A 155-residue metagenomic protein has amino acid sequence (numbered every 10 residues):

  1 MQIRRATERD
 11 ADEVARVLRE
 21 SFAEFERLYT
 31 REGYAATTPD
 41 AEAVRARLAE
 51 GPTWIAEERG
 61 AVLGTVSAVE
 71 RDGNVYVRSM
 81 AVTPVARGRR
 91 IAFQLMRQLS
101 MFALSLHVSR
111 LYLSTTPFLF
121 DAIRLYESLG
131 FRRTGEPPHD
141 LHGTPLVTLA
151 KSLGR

Functional and structural regions predicted by a protein language model:
M1-I3: Extreme N-terminal starter segment of soluble prokaryotic enzymes
R5-V85, F93-F102, L106, G135-H139 (+1 more regions): Acetyl-CoA-dependent GNAT
R45, S109-R155: C-terminal "cap" of GNAT-fold acetyltransferases
R89: Flexible nucleotide-binding loop
